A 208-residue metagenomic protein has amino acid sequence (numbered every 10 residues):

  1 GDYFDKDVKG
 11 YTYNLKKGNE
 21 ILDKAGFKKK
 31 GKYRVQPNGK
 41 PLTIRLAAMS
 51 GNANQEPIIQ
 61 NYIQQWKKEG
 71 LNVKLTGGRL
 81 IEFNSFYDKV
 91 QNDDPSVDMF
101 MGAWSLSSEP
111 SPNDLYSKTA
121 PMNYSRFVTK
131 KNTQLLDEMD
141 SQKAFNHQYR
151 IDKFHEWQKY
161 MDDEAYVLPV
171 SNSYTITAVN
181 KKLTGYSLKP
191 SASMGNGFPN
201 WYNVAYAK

Functional and structural regions predicted by a protein language model:
G1-K9, K16-K17, N54-I63, D88-K208: Detector for C-terminal structural segments
K28-A103: Ligand/substrate-recognition segments at binding pockets and active sites
